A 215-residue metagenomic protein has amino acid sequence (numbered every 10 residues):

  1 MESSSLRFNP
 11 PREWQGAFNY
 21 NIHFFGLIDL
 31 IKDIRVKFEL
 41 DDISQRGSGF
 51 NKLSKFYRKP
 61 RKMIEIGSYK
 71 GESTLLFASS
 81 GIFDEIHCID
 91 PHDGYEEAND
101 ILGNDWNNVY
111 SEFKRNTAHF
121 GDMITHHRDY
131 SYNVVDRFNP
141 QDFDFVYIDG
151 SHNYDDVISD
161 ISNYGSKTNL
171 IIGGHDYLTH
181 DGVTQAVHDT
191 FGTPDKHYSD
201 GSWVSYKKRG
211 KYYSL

Functional and structural regions predicted by a protein language model:
M1-L215: A short alpha-helical cap/connector motif
